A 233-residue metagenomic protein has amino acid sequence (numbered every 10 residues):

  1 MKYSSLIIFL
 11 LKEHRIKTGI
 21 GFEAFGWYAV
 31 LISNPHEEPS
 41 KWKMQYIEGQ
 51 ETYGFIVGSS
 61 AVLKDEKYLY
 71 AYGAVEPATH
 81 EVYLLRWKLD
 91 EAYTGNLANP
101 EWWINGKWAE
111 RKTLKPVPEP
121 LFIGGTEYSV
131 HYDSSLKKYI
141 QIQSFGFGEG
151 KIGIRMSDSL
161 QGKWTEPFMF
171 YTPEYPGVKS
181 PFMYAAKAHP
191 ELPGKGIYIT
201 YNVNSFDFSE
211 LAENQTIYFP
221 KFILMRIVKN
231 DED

Functional and structural regions predicted by a protein language model:
M1, V57-A61, T126-S129, F182-K187: Beta-propeller and closely related beta-sheet repeat lectin domains
K2-L6, L10-Y53, D65-Y68, G73-I123 (+3 more regions): Beta-rich carbohydrate-recognition and catalytic domains
P190: Charged/polar, solvent-exposed surface patches and flexible loops
